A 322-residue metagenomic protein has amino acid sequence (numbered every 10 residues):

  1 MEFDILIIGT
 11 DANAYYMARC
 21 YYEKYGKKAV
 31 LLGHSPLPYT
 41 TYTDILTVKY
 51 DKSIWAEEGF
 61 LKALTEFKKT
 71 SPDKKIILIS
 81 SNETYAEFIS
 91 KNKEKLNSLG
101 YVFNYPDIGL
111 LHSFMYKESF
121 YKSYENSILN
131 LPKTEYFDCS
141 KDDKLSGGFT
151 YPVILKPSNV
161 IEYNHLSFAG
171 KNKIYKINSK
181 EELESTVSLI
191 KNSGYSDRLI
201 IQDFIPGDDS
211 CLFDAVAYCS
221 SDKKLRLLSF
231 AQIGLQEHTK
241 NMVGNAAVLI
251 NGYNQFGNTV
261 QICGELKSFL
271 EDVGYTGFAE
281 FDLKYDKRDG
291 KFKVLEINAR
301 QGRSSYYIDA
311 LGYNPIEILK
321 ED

Functional and structural regions predicted by a protein language model:
M1-P106, S140-K144: ATP-binding N-terminal substructure of ATP-dependent carboxylate-amine bond-forming enzymes
K27-V30, L131-P132, V153, L199: Hydrophobic anchor at the start of a short beta-strand that flanks the dinucleotide cofactor-binding loop
G33-P38, E83-Y85, S221-L225, A231-G234 (+1 more regions): Short glycine-enriched loops at secondary-structure junctions
N97-I174: A conserved helix-loop-beta module that forms one wall/lid of the active-site cleft in ATP-utilizing catalytic domains
L129-T134, S167-P206: Conserved ATP-binding module of the ATP-grasp superfamily
V153, R226, K291-E296: Protein kinase-like catalytic core scaffold
N172, N178-E181, D203-G274, N298-K320: ATP-dependent carboxylate/phosphate-activation module, predominantly the ATP-grasp catalytic core and closely related
Q202-D203, T276-R288: A short glycine-rich, hydrophobically flanked beta-strand micro-motif that places a catalytic Asp/Glu for divalent metal
